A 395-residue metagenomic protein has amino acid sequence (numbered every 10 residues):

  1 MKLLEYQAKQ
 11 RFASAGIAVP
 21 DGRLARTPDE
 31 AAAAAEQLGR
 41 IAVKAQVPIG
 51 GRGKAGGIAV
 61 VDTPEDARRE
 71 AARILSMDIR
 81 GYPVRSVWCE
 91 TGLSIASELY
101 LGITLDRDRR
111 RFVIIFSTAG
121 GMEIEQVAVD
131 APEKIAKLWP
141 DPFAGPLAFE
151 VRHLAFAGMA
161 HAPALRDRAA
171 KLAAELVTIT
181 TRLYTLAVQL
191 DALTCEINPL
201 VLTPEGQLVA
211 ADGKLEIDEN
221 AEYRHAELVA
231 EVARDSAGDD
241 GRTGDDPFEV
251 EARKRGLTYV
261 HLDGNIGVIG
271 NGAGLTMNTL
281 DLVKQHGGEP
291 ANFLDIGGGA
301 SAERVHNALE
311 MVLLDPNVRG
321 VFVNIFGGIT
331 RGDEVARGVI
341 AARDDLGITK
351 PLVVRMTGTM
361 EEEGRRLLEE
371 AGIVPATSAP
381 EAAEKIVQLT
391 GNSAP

Functional and structural regions predicted by a protein language model:
M1-I197, V201-V323, V335, D344 (+1 more regions): ATP-dependent carboxylate/acyl-activation modules
I325-T330: Glycine-rich, proline-tolerant flexible connector loops at the mouths of alpha/beta enzymes
D333-R337, K350-P351: Shared catalytic-loop signature of beta/alpha-barrel
I340-A342: Short amphipathic alpha-helix used as the core "switch/output" element in two-component signaling
T349-T357: Short internal beta-strands
